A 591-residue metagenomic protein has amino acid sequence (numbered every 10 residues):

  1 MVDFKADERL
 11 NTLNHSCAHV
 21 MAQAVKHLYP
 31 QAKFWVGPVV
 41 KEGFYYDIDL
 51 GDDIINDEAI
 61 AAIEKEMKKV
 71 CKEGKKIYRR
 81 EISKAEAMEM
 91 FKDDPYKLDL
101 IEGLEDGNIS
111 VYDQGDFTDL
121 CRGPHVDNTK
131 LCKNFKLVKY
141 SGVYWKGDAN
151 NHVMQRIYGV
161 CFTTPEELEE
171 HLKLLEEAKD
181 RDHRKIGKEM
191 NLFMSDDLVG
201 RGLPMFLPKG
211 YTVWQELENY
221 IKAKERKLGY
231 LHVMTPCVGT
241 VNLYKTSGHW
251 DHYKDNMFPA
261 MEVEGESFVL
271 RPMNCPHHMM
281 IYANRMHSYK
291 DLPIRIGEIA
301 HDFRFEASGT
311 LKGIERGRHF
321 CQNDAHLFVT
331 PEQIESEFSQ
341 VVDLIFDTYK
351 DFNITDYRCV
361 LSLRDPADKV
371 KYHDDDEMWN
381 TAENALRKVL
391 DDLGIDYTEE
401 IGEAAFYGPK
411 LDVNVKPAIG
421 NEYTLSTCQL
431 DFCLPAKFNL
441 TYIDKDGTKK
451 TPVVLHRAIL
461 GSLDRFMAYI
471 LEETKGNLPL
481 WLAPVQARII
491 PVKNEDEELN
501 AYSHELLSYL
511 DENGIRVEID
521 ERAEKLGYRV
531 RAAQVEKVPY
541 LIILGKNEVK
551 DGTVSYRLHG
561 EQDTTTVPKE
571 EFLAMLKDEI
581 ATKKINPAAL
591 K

Functional and structural regions predicted by a protein language model:
M1-W35, V39-K41, D47-K591: NTP/phosphate- and nucleic-acid-binding module
